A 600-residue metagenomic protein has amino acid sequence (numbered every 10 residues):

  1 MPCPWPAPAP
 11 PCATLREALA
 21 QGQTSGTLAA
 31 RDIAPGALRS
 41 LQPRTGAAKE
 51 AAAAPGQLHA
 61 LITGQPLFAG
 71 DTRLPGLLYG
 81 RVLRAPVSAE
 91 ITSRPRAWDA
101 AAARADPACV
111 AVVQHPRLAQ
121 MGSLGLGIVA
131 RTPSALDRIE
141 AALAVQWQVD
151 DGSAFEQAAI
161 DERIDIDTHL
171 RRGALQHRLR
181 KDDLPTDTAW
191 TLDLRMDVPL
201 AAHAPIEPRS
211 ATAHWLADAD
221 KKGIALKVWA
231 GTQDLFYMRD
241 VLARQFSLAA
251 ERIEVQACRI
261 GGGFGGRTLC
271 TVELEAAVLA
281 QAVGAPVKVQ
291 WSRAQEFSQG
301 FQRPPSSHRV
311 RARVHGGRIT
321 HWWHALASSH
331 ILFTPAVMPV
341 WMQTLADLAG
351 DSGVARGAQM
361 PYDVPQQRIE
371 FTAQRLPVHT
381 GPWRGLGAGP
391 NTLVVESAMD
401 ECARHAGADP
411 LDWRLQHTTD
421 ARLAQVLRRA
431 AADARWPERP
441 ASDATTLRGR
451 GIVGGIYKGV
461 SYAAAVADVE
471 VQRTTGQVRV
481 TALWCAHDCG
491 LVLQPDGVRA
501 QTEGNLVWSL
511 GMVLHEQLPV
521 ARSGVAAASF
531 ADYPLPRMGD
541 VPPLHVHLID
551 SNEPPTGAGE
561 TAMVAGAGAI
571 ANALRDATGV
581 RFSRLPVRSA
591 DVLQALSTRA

Functional and structural regions predicted by a protein language model:
M1-A600: Cofactor-binding beta-sheet edge motifs in enzyme active sites
